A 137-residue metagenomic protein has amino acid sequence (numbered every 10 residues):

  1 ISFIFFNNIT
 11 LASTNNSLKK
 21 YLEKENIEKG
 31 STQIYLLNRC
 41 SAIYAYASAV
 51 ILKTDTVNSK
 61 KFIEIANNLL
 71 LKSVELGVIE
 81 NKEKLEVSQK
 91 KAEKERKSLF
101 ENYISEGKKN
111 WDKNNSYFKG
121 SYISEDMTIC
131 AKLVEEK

Functional and structural regions predicted by a protein language model:
I1-S13: Classical Sec-dependent N-terminal signal peptides that target proteins to the secretory pathway
I4, T32-Q33, L99, Y122: Residues at the start of alpha-helices and the adjacent loop-to-helix junctions
A12-S31: Short N-terminal segments immediately surrounding and downstream of signal-peptide cleavage
T14, N58-K61, A92, R96: Non-membrane alpha-helical secondary structure
T14, Q33-C40, I123-D126: Stable alpha-helical elements in mature extracytoplasmic
K19-K20, L52, K109: Generic signal for short, ordered secondary-structure residues within or immediately flanking folded domains
N26-K82: Short N-proximal segments of mature Sec-exported proteins
I65-K137: Compact alpha-helical subdomains of small soluble proteins
